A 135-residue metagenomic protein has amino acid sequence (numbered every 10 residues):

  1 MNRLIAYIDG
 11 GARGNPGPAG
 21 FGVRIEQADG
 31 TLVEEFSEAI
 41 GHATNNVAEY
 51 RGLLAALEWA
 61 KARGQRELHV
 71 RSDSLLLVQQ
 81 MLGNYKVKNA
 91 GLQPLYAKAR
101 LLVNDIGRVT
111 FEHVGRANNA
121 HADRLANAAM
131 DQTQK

Functional and structural regions predicted by a protein language model:
M1-V47, E58-A62, R66: RNase H-like nuclease fold core
G11-N15, L54-Q134: RNase H catalytic domain
E49, L53: Short, conserved alpha-helix that lines the donor NDP-sugar binding/gating region of sugar-transfer enzymes
